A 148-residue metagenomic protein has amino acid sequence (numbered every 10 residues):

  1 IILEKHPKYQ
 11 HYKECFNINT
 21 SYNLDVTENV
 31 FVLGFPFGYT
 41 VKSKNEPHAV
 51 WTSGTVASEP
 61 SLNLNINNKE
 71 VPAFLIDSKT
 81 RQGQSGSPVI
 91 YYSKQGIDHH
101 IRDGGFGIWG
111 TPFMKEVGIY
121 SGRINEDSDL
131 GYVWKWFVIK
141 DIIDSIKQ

Functional and structural regions predicted by a protein language model:
I1-S78, Q82, Y91-K94, G131-K140 (+1 more regions): Serine endopeptidase catalytic core focused on the charge-relay Asp
G34, E116-I124: Short beta->alpha transition motifs characteristic of CBS
A73-E116: Catalytic nucleophile loop of clan PA
S87, S128-G131: Short conserved micro-motifs at the rims of enzyme active sites and ligand-binding pockets
D98, N125-D129: Short active-site-adjacent structural elements
G118, D127, V138-K140: C-terminal binding/interaction regions
